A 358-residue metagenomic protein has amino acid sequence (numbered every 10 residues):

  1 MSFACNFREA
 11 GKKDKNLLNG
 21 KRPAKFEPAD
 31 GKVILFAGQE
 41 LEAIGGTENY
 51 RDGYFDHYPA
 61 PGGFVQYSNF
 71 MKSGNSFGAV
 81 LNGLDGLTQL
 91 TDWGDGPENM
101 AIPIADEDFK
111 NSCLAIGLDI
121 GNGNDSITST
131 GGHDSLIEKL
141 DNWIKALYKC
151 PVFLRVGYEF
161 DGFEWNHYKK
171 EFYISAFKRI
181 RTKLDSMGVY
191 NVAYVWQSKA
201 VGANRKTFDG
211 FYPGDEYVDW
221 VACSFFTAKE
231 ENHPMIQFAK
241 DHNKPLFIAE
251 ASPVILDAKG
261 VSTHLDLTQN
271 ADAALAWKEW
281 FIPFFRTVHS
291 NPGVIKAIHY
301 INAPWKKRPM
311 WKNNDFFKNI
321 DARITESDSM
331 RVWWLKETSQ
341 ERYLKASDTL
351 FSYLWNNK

Functional and structural regions predicted by a protein language model:
F3-C5: N-terminal Sec signal peptide cleavage junction
G11-I44, S68, V152-F153, P253-K358: Substrate-binding cleft of secreted/luminal carbohydrate-active enzymes
I34-A37, G62-Q66, S112-L118, V152-V156 (+4 more regions): Hydrophobic faces of well-ordered beta-strands that scaffold small-molecule active sites in alpha/beta enzyme cores
R51-P59, D95-A115, K139-C150, F211-E216 (+2 more regions): Acidic (Asp/Glu)-rich catalytic clusters
Y67-S198, I301, D315-T325, E337-E341 (+1 more regions): Substrate-binding cleft of extracellular glycoside hydrolase catalytic domains
V80-A105, K110-S112, W220-G260: Glycoside hydrolase catalytic-domain groove-lining segments
G157, R181-T207, P245-L256, I295-W305: Aromatic-lined carbohydrate-recognition surfaces of secreted/lumenal glycan-active proteins
H167, I174-H233, K259-I282: Extracellular glycoside hydrolase catalytic/binding regions
